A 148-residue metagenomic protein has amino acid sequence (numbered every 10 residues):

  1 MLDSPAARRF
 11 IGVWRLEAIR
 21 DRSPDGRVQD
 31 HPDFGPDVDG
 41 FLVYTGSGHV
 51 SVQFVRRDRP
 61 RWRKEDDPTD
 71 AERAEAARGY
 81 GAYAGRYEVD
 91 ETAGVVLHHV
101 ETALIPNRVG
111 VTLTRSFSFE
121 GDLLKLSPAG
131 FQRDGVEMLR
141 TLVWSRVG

Functional and structural regions predicted by a protein language model:
M1-A82, R86-G148: Lipid interaction determinants
